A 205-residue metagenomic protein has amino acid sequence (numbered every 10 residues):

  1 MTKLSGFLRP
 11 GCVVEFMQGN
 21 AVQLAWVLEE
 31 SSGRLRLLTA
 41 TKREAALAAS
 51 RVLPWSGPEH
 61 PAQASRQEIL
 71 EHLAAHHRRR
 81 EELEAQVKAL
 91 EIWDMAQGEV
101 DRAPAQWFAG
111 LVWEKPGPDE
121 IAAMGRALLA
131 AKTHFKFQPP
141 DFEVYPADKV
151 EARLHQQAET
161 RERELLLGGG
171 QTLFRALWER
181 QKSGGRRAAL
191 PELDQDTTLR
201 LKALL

Functional and structural regions predicted by a protein language model:
M1-L205: Charge-lined substrate channels and their catalytic hotspots, especially those that engage the 3′ end of RNA
